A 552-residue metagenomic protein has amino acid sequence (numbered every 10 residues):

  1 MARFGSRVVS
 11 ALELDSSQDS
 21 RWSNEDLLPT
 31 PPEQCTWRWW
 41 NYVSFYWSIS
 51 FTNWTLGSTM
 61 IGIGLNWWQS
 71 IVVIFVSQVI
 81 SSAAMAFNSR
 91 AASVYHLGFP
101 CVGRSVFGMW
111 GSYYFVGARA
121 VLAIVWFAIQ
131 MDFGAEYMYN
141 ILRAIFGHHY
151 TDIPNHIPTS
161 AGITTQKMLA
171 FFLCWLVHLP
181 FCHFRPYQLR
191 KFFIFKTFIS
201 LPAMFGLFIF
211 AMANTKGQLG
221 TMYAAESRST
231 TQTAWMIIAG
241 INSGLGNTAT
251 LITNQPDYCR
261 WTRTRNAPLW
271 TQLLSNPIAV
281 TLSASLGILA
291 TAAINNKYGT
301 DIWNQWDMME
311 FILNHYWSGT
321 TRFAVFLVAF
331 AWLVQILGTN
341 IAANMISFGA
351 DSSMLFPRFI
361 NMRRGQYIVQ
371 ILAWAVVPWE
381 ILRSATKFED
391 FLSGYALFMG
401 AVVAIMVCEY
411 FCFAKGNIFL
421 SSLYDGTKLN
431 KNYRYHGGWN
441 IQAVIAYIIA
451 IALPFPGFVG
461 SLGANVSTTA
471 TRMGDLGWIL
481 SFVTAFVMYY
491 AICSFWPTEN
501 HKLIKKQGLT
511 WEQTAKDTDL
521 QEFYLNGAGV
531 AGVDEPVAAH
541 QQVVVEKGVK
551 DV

Functional and structural regions predicted by a protein language model:
M1-Q34, C412-Y435, I479-V552: Terminal cytosolic tails of multi-pass membrane transporters, especially the segment immediately following the final
M1-W67, M204-L207, N214-Q218, T230-G240 (+2 more regions): Membrane-interface "cap" regions at the ends of multi-pass membrane proteins
L56-S89, S200-P378: Membrane-embedded translocation segments of transport machinery
M60-G64, R90, V106, Y114 (+7 more regions): Membrane-water interface regions at transmembrane-helix termini and the short interhelical loops of multi-pass membrane
I74-F107, G117-L122, A128-D132, Y490-N500 (+1 more regions): Juxtamembrane transmembrane-helix boundary signature
I129-A135, L169-N214, Y223, Q272-N276 (+1 more regions): Membrane-interface loop-to-helix entry segments
S160-F171, M354-T386, N432-A452: Loop-to-transmembrane helix boundary motifs in multi-pass membrane proteins
I163, V402-V487: C-terminal membrane-solvent junction of multi-pass transporters and transport-like membrane proteins
